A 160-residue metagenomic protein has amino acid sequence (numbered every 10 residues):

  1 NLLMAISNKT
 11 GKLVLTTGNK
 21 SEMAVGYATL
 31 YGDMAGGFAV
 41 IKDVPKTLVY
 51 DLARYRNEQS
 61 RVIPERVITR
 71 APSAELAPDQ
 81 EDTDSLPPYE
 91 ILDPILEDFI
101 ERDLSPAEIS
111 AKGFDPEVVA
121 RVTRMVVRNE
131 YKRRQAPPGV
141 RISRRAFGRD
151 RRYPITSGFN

Functional and structural regions predicted by a protein language model:
N1-N160: ATP/NTP-dependent adenylation/nucleotidyl-transfer catalytic domains that generate, transfer, or process NMP-activated
